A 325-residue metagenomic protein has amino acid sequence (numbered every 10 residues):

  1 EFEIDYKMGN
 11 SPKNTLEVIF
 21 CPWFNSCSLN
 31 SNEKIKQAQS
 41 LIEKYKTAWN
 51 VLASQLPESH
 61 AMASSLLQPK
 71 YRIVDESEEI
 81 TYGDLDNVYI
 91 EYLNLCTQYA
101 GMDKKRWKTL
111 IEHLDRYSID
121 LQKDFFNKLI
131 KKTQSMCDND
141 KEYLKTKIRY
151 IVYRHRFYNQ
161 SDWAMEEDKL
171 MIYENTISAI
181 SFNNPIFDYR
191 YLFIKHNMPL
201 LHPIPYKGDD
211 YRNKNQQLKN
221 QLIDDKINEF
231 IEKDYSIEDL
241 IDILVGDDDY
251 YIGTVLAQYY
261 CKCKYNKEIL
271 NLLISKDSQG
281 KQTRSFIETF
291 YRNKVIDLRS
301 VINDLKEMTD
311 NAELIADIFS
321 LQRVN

Functional and structural regions predicted by a protein language model:
E1-N325: Non-catalytic all-alpha helical scaffold/repeat segments
